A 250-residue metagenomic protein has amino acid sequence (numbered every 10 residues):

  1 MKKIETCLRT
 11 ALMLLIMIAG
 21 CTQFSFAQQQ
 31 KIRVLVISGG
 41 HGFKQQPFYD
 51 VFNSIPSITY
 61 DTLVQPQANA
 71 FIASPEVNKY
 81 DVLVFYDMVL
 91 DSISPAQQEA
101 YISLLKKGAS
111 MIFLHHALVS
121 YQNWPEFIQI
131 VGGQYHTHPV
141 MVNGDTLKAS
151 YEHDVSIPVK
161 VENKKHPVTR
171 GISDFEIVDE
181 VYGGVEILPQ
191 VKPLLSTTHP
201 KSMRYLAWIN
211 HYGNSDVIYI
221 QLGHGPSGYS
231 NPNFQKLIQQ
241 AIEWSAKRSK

Functional and structural regions predicted by a protein language model:
M1-Q29: Bacterial Sec-dependent N-terminal signal peptides
Q28-I37, F43-S120: Helical hinge/lid and interdomain linker segments adjacent to catalytic or ligand-binding clefts that mediate domain
Q29-I32, V64, S202-R204, H211-K250: Extracellular ligand-binding/catalytic regions of CAZymes and related secreted enzymes and adhesion modules
F43, P47, K79, A96 (+6 more regions): Extracytoplasmic/secreted proteins, especially bacterial periplasmic and envelope-associated proteins
K44-Q45, S92, V119-W124, S202-R204 (+1 more regions): Short catalytic/ligand-binding loop motif for oxyanion handling, primarily in non-cytosolic enzymes, centered on
Q46, D50, S57-I58, A149-D216: Catalytic beta-strand/loop cores that center a nucleophilic Ser/Cys/Thr and support acyl-enzyme chemistry
P56, V84-D87, A109, V131 (+2 more regions): Sec/Tat-exported extracytoplasmic proteins
S92-P167: A glycine-rich, often tryptophan-bearing local segment used as a flexible ligand/cofactor-contacting loop or short
